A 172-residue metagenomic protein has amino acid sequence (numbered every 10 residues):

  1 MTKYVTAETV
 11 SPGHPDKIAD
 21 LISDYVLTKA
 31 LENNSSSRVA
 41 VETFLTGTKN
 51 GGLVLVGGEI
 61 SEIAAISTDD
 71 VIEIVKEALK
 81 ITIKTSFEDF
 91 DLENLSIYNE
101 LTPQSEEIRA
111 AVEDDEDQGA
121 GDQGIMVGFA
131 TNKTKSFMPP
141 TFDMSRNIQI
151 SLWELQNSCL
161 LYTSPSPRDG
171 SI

Functional and structural regions predicted by a protein language model:
T2-L161: Alpha/propeptide regions of enzymes that mature by internal proteolysis
Y162-I172: Single conserved hydrophobic/aromatic residue that forms the stacking wall/gate of nucleotide- or nucleobase-binding
